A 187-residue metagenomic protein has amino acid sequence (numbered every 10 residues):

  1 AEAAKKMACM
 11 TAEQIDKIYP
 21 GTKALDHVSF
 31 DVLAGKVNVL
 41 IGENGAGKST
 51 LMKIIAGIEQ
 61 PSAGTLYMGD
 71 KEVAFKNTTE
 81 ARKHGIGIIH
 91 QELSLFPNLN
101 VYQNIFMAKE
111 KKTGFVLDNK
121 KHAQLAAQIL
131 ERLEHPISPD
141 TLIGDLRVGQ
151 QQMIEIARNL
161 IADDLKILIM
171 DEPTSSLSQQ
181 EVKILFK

Functional and structural regions predicted by a protein language model:
A1-K187: Glycine-rich phosphate-binding loops of nucleotide-dependent enzymes
